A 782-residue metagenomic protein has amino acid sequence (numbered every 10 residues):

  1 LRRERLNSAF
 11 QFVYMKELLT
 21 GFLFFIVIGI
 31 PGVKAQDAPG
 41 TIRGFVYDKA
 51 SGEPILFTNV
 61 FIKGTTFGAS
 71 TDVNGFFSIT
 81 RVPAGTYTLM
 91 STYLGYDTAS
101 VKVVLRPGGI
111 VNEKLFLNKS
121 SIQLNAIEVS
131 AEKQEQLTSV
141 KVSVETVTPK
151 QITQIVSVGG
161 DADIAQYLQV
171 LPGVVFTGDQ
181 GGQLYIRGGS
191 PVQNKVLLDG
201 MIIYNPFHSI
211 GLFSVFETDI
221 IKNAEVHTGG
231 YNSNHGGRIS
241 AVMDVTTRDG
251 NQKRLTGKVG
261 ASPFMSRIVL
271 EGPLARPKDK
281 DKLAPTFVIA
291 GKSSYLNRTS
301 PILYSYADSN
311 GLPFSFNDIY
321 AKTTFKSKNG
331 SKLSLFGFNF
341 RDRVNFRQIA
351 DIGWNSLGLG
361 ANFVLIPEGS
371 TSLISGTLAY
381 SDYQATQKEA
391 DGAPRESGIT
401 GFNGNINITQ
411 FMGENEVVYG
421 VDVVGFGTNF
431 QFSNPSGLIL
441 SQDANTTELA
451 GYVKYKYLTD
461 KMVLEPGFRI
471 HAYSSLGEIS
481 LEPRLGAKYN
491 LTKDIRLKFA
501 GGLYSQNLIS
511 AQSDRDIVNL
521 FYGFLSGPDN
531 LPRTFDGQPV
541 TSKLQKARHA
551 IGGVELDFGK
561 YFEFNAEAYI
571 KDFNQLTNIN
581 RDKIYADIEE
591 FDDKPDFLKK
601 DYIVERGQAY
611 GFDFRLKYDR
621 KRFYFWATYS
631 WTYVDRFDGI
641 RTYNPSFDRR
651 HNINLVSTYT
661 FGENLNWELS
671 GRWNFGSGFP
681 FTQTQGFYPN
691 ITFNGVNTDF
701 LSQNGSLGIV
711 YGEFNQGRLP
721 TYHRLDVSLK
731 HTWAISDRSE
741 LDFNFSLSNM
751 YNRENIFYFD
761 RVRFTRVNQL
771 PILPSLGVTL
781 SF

Functional and structural regions predicted by a protein language model:
V33-A126, S130: Periplasm-facing N-terminal accessory domains of Gram-negative outer-membrane beta-barrel systems
V104-I110, S130, Q134-Y231, R248: Periplasmic N-terminal accessory/gating domains of Gram-negative outer-membrane beta-barrel systems
Q169, I352-W354, G360-I366, Y504-N565 (+4 more regions): Outer-membrane beta-barrel signature, preferentially recognizing the C-terminal barrel domain of Gram-negative
L171, V215-T256, R267-V269, R276-K278: A beta-strand signature from Gram-negative outer-membrane beta-barrel systems, especially the internal plug domain
F264-Y295, Y306-R343, D351-L373, Q410-V417 (+1 more regions): Transmembrane beta-barrel wall of Gram-negative outer-membrane proteins
G401-N405, A444, E448-Y452, P539 (+4 more regions): Outer membrane beta-barrel strand-and-loop segments of large Gram-negative receptors, especially TonB-dependent
L458, I570-D572, F591-P680: Gram-negative outer-membrane beta-barrel transporters
N674-G705, R718-D726, K730-F782: C-terminal beta-signal and adjacent terminal beta-strands/loops of Gram-negative outer-membrane beta-barrel proteins
